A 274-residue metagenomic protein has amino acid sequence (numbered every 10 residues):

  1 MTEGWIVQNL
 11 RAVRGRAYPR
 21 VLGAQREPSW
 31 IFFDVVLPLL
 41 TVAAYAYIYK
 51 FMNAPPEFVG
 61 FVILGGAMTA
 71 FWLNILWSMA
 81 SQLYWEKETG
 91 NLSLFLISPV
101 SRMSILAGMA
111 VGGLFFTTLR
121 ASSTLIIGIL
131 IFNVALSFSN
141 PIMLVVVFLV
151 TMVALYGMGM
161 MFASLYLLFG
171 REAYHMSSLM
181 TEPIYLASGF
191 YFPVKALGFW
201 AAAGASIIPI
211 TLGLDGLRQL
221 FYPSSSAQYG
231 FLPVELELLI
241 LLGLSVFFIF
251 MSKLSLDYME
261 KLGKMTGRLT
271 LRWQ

Functional and structural regions predicted by a protein language model:
M1-Q274: Hydrophobic transmembrane alpha-helices and immediately adjacent juxtamembrane helices of multi-pass inner-membrane
